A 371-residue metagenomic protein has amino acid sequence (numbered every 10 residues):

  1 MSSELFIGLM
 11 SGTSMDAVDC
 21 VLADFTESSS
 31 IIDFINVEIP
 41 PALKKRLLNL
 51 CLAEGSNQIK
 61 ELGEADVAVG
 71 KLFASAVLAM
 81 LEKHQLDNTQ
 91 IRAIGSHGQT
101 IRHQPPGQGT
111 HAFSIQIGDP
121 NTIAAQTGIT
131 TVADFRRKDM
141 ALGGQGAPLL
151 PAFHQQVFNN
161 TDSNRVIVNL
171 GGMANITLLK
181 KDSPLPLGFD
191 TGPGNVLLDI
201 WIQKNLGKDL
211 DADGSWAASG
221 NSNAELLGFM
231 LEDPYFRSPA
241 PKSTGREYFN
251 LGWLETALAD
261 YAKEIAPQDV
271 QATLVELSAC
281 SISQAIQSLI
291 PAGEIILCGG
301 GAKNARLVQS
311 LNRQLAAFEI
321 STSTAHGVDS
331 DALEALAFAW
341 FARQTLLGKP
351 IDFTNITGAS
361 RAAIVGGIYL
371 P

Functional and structural regions predicted by a protein language model:
S3-L5, P106-S114, T122-A125, I129-D209: Phosphate-binding/catalytic loop of phosphoryl-transfer enzymes
S3-L5, T13, A17-P40, L187-A279 (+2 more regions): Conserved ATP-utilizing enzyme core subdomain
S11, M15, A272, E276 (+1 more regions): Glycine-rich phosphate-binding/hydrolytic loop that grips phosphoryl groups
T13, Q99, G172, G300-A302: Active-site metal-binding loops of divalent metal-dependent hydrolases
I32-A68: Conserved non-catalytic scaffold segment of RNase H-like nuclease domains
Q58-G118: Short beta-strand-loop/turn "lid" adjacent to the catalytic site in phosphate-handling enzymes
I101, A292-Q314: Glycine-rich phosphate-binding loops at beta-strand->alpha-helix junctions
E294, L307, L311-N312, E319 (+2 more regions): Extended C-terminal subregions enriched in glycine
